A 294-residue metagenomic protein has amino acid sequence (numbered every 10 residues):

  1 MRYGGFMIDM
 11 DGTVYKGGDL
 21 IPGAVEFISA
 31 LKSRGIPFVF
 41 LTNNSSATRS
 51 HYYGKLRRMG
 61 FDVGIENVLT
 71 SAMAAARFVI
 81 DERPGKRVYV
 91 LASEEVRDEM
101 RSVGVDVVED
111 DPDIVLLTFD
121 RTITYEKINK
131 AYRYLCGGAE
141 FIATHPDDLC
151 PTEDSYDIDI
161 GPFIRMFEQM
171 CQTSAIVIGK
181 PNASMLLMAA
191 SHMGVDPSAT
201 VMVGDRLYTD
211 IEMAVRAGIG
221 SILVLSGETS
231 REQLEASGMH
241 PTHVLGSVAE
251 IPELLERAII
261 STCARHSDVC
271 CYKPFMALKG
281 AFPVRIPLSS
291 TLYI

Functional and structural regions predicted by a protein language model:
M1-M10, Y15-R34, S50-L69, A76-Y272 (+2 more regions): Asp-based, Mg2+/Mn2+-dependent phosphohydrolase catalytic module
N44: Conserved phosphate/oxyanion-binding catalytic-loop motifs
